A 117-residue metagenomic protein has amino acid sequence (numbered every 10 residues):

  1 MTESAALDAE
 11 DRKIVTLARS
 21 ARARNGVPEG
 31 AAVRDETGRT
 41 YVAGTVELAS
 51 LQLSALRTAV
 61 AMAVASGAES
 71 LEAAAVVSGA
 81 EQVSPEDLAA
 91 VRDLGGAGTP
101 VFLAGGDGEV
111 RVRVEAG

Functional and structural regions predicted by a protein language model:
M1-R24, S66-G117: C-terminal binding/interaction regions
N25-E29: Short, small/polar residue-rich loop motifs at catalytic or cofactor-binding pockets
G30-A31, V101: Generic short beta-strand
D35: Short, acidic, Ser/Thr-enriched surface-loop or helix-capping motifs
A49-M62: A short, polar/charged loop-to-alpha-helix boundary motif
